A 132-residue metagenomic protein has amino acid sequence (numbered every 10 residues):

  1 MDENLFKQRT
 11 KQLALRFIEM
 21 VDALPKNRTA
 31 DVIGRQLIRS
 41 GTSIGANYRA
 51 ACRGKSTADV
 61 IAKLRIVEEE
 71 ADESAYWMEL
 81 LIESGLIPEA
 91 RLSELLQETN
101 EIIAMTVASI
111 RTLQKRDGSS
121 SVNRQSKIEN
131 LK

Functional and structural regions predicted by a protein language model:
M1-K132: Short, C-terminally biased terminal segments at protein or domain edges
